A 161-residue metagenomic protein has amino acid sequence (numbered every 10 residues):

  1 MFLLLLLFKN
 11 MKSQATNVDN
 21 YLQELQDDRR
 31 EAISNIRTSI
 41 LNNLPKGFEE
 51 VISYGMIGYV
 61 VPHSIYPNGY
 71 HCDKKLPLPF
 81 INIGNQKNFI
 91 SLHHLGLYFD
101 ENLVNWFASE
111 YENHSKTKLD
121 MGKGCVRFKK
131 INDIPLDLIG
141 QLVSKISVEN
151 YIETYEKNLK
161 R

Functional and structural regions predicted by a protein language model:
F2-R161: Charge-dense, helix-prone N-terminal extensions
